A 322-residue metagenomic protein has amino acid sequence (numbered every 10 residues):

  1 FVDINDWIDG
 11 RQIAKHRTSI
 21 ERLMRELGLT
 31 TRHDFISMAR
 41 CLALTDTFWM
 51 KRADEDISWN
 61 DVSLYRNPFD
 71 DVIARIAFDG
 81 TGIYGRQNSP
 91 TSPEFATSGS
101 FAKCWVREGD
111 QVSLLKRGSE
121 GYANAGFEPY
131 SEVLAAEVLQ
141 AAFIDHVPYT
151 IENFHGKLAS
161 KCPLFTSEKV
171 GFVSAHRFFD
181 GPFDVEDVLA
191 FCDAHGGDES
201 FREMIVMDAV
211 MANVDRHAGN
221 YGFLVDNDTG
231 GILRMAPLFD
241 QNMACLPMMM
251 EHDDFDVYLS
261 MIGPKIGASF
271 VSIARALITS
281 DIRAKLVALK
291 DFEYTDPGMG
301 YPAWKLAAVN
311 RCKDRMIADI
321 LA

Functional and structural regions predicted by a protein language model:
F1-A212, L224-A322: Phosphate/dinucleotide-binding and metal-coordinating scaffold of catalytic cores in nucleotide-dependent enzymes
H217, G222-V225: Conserved protein-kinase catalytic-loop segment immediately C-terminal to the catalytic Asp of the HRD motif
